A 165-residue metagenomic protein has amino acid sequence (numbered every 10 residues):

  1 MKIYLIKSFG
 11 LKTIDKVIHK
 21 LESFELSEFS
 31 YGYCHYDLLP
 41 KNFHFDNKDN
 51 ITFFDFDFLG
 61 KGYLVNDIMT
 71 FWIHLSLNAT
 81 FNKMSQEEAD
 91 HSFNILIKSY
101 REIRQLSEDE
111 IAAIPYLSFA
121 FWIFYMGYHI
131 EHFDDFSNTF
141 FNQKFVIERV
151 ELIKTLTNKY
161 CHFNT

Functional and structural regions predicted by a protein language model:
M1-Y36, D46: An alpha-helical support segment within catalytic cores of ATP-dependent transferases
G32, T52-F54: Protein kinase-like catalytic core scaffold
D37, D55: Conserved catalytic-loop position in the HRD/HxD motif
D46, I51, L59-K61: Activation segment
V65-R104, F121-F136: Active-site activation/catalytic loop segments of kinase-like enzymes and analogous catalytic loops in related
E108-S118: All-alpha amphipathic helical-bundle segments outside canonical DNA-binding/catalytic cores that form hydrophobic
Y125-T165: ATP/Mg2+ or Mg2+-diphosphate-binding catalytic cores that bind nucleotide phosphates or diphosphates via glycine-rich
